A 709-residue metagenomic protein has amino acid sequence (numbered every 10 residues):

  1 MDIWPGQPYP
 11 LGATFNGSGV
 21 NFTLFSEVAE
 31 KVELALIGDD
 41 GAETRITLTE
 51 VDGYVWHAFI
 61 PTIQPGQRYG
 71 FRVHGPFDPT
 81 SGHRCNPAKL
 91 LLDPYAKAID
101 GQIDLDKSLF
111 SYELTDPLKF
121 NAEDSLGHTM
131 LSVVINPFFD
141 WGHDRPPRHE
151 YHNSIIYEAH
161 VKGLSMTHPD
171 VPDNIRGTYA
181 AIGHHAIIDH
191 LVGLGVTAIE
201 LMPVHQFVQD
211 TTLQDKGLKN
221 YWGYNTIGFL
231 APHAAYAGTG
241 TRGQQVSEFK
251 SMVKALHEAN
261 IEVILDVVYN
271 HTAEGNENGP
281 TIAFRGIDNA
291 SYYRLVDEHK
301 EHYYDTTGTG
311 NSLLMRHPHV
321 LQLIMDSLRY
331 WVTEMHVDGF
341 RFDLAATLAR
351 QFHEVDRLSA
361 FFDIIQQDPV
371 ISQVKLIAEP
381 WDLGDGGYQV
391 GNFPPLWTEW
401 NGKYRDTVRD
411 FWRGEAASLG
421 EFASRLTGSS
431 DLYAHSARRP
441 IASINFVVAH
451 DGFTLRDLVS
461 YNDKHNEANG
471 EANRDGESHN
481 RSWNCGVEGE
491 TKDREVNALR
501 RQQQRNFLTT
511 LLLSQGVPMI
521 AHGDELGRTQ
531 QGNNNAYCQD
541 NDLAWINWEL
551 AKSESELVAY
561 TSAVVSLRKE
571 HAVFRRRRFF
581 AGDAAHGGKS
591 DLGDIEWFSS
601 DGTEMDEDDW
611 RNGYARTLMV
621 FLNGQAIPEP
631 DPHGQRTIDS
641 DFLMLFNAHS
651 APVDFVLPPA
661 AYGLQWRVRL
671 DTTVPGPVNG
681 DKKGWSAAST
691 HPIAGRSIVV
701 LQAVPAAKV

Functional and structural regions predicted by a protein language model:
M1-Y157, K162, Y179, T491 (+3 more regions): Carbohydrate-interacting/catalytic domains
L24, F71, A159, L201 (+9 more regions): Conserved, mostly hydrophobic/aromatic
S26, E50-D52, T62-Q64, G75 (+20 more regions): Short, flexible loop/turn elements at secondary-structure junctions
G75-W141, T211-N225, G279-T306, L419 (+1 more regions): Core domains of carbohydrate- and sulfate-ester-processing enzymes
D78-G82, S165-T167, F207-T211, H271-E274 (+5 more regions): Short catalytic/ligand-binding loop motif for oxyanion handling, primarily in non-cytosolic enzymes, centered on
S125, H160-V337, L344-V370, G387 (+1 more regions): Substrate-binding/active-site clefts of carbohydrate-active enzymes
I155-Y157, I199, V263-L265, F340 (+2 more regions): Hydrophobic faces of well-ordered beta-strands that scaffold small-molecule active sites in alpha/beta enzyme cores
H336, R357-H522, G527, N535-Q539 (+8 more regions): Conserved alpha/beta catalytic core and glycan-binding cleft of carbohydrate-active enzymes
